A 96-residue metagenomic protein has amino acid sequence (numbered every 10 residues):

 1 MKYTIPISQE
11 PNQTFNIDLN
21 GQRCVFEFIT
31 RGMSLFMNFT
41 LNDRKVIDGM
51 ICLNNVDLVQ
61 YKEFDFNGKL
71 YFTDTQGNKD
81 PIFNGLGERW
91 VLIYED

Functional and structural regions predicted by a protein language model:
M1-V25: Short, charged/polar N-terminal "headpieces" of proteins
T4, T75-D96: Short, compact, well-ordered microdomains
P6-S8, F28, Q60-E63, F83-N84: Short, exposed beta-strand/loop patches in secreted or surface proteins that constitute
Q9-P11, N55-D57, G87: Solvent-exposed, flexible loop/coil residues
Q13-F15, L35, R89-W90: Short beta-strand/loop motifs in extracellular/secreted proteins, especially within beta-sandwich accessory domains
L19-M33, F83-G85: Short, surface-exposed loop and linker segments with low hydrophobicity and enrichment for Pro/Ser/Thr
T30-T75: Acidic, aromatic-enriched beta-alpha/helix-loop junctions
